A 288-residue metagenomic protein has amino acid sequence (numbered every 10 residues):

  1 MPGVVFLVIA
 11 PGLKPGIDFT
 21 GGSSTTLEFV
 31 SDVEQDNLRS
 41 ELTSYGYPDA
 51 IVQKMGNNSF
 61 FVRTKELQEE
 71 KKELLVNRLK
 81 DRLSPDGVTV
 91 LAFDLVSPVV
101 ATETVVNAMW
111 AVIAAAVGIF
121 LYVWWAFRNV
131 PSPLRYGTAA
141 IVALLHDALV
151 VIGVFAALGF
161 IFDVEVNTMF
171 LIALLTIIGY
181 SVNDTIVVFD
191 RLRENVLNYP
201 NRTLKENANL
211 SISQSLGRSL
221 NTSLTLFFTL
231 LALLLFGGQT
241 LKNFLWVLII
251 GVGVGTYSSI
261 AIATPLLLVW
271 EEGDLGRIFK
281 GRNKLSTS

Functional and structural regions predicted by a protein language model:
M1-S288: A structural signal for conserved, well-ordered secondary-structure elements that form binding/interaction cores
